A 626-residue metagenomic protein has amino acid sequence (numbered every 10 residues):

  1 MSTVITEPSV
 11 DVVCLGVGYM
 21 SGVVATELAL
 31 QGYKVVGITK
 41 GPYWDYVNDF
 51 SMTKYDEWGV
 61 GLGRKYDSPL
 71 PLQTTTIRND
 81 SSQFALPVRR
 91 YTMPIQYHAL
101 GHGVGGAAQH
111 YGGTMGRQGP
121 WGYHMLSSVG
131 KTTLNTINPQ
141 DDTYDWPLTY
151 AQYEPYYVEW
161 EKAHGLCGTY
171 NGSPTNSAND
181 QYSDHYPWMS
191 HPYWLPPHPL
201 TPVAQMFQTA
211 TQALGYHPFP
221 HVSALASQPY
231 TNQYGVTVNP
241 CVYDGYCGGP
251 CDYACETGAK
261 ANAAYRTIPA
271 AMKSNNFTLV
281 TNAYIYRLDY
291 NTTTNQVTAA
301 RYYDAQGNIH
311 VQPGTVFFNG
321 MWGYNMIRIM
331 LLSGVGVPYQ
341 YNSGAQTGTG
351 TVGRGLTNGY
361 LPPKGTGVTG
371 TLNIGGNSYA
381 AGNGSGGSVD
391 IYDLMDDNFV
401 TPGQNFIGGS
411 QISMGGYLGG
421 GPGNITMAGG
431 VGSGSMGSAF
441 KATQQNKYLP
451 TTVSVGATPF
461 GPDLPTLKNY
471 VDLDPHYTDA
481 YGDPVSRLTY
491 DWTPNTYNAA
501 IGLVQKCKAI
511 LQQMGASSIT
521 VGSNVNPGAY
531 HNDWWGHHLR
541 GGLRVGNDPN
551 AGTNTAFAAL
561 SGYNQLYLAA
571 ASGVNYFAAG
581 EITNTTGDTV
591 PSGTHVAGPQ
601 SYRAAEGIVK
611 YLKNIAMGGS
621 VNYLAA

Functional and structural regions predicted by a protein language model:
T6-M20: Beta1/beta-strand and adjacent pyrophosphate-binding region of the FAD-binding site in flavoprotein oxidoreductases
V12-C14, V35, Y576: Conserved hydrophobic helix-helix packing surfaces used for dimerization/oligomerization
G16, G320-M321, A579-G580: Short, well-ordered coil/turn residues at beta-beta hairpins and beta-strand->alpha-helix junctions within
E27-G61, T257, S274, A283 (+5 more regions): Glycine-rich loop(s) and the adjacent beta-strand/alpha-helix scaffold that form part
K40-Q118, T149-A151, P155-E159: N-terminal FAD cofactor-binding segment of flavoenzymes
Y55, G103, Q109, M115-G116 (+12 more regions): N-terminal export/assembly segments and adjacent metallocofactor-ligating motifs of anaerobic energy-metabolism
L72-T76, M93, Q109, S128 (+5 more regions): Conserved redox-cofactor binding core of oxidoreductases
Q83-L100, V104-A107, Y111, R117-Q118 (+9 more regions): FAD cofactor-binding and catalytic pocket of flavoenzymes
